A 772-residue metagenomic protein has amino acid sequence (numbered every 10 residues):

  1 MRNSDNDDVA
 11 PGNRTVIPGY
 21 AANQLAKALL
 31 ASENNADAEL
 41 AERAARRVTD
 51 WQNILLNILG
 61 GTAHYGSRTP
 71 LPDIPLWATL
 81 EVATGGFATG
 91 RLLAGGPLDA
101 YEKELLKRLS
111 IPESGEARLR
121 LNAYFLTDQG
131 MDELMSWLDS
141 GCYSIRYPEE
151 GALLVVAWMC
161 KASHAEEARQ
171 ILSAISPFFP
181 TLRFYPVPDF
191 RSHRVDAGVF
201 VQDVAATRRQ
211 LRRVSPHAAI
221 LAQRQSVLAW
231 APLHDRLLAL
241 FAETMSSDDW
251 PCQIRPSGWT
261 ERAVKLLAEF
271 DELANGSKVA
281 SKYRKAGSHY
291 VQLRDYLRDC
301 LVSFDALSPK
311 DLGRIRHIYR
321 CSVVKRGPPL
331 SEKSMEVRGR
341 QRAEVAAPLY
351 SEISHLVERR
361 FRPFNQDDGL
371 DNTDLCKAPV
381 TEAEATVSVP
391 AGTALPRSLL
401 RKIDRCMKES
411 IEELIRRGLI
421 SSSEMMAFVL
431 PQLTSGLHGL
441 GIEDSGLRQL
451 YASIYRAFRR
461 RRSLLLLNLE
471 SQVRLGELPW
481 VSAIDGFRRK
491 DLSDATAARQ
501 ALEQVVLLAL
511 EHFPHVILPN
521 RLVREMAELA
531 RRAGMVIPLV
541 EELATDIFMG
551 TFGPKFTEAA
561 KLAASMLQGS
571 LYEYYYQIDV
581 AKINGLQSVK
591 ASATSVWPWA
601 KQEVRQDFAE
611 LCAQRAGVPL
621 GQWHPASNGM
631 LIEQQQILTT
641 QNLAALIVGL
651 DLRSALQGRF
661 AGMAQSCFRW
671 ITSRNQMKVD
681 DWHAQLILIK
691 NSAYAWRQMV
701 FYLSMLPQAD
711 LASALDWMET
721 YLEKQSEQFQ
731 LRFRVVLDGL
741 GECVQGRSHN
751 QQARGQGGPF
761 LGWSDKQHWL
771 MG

Functional and structural regions predicted by a protein language model:
R2-G772: Long, compositionally biased terminal regions
